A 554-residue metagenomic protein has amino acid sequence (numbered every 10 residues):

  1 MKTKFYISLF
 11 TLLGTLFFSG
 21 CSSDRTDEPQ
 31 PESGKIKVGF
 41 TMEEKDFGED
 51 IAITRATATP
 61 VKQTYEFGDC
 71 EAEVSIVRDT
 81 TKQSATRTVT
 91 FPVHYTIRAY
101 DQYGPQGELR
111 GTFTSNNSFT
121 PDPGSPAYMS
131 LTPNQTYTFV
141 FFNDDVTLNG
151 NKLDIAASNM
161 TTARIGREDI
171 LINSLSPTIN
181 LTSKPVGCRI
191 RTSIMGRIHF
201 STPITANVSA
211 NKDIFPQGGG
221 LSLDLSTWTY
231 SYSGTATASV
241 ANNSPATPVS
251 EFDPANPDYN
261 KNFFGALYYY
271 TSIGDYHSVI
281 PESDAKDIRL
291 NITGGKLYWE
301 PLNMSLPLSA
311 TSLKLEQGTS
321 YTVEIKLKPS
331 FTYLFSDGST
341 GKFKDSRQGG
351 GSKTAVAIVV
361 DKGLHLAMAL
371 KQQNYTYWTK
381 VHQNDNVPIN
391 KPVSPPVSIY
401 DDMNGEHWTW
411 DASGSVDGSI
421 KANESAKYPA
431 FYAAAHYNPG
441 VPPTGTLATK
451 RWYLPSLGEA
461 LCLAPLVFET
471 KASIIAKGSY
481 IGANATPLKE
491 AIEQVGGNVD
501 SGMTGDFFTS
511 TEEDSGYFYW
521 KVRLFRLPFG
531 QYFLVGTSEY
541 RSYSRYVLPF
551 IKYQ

Functional and structural regions predicted by a protein language model:
M1-S8: Bacterial N-terminal signal peptides that target proteins for export
K2, F18-Y333, N386-D411: Sec-type signal peptide cleavage vicinity
S8-F17: Bacterial N-terminal signal peptides
T132, S183-P185, V359-K362, T444-A448 (+3 more regions): Extracellular/periplasmic catalytic domains that process cell-envelope and extracellular macromolecules
V140-F142, R191-S193, A367-A369, Y453 (+2 more regions): Residues within well-ordered beta-strands of beta-sheet-rich folds
L315-Y375: GGW-centered surface loops in extracellular recognition modules
V359-Y453, L457-F468: Short aromatic-cysteine micro-motif
G458-Q554: C-terminal, surface-exposed recognition/capping segments
